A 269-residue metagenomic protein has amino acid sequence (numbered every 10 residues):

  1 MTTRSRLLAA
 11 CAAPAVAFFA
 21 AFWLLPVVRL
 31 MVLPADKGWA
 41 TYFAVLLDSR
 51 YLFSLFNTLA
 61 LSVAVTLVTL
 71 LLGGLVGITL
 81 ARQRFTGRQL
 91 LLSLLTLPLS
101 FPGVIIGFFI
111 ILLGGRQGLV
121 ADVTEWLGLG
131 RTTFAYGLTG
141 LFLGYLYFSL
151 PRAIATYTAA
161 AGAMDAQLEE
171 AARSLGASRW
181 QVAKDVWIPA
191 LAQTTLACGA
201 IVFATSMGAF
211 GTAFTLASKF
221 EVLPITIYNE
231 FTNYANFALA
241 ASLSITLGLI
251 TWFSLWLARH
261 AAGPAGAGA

Functional and structural regions predicted by a protein language model:
R4-K37, L47-G162, V186, A190-F210 (+1 more regions): Membrane-water interface segments at the C-terminal ends of transmembrane alpha-helices in multi-pass inner-membrane
L33, T41, A213-A217: Helix-terminus/linker motif at the lipid-water interface of multi-pass membrane proteins
T86, A177-R179: Short coil/turn motifs that cap or connect alpha-helices
L112, A209-A235: Glycine-rich helix-loop "coupling/hinge" segments at transmembrane-helix boundaries in multipass transporters
M164-L168, G266-A267: Short glycine/proline-centered loop/turn elements that form peptide/ligand docking sites
A172: The alpha-helix within a helix-turn-helix
L175-A177, P189: Glycine/proline-centered hinge or cleavage motifs at structural transition points of membrane proteins
